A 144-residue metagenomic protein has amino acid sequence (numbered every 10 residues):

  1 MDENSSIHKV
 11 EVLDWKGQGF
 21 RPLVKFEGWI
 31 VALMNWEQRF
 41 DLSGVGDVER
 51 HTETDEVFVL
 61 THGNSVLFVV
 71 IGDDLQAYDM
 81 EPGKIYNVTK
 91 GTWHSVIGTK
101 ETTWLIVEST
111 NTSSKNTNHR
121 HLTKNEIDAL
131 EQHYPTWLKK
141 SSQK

Functional and structural regions predicted by a protein language model:
M1-L33, F40-L42, Q143-K144: A short, N-terminal "cap"/entry segment at the start of jelly-roll beta-barrel domains of the cupin/DSBH fold
G28-V31, T54-V57, G83, E101-T103: Short, surface-exposed beta-edge/turn micro-motifs
M34-T52: Conserved short histidine dyad/triad with adjacent acidic residue
T52-L67, I71-G72: Glycine- and acidic-residue-biased ligand/ion/polar-headgroup-sensing regions
L67-F68, V88, H94-T99, L105-I106: Short beta-strand His + acidic residue motifs that chelate non-heme Fe in jelly-roll/DSBH and cupin folds
I71-K90: Short acidic-glycine-tyrosine-enriched beta hairpin
D79-M80, G98-K100: Short glycine/proline-enriched turns and hinge-like loops at secondary-structure junctions
T99-K144: Double-stranded beta-helix
